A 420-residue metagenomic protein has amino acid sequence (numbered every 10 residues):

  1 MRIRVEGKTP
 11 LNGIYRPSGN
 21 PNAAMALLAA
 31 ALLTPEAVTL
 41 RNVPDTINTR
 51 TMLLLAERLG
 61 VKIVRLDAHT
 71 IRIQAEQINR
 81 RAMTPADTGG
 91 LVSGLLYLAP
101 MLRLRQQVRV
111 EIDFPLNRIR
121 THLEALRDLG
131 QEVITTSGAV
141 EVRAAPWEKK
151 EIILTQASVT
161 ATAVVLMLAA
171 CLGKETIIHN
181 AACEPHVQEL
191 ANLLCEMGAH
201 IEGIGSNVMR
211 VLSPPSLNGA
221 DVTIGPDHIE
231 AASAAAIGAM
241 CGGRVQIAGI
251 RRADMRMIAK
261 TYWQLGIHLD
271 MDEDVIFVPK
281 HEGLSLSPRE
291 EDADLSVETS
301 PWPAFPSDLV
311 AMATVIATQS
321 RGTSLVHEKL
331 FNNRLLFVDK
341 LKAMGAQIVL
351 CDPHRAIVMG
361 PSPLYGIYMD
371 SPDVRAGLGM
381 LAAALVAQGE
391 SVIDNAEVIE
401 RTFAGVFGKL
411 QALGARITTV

Functional and structural regions predicted by a protein language model:
M1-V420: Short, structured segments at the rim of ligand-binding sites
